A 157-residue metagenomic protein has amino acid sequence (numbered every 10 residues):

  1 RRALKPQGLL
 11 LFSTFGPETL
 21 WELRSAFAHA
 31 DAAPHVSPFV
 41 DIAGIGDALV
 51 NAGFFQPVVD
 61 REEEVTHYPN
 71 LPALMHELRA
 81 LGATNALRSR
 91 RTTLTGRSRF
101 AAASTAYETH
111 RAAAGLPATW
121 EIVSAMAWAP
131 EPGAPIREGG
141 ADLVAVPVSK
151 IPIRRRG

Functional and structural regions predicted by a protein language model:
K5-L71, L81-L94: Conserved catalytic/acceptor-binding region of the Class I
P72-G157: C-terminal lobe and adjacent flexible extensions of AdoMet/dcAdoMet transferase-like proteins
